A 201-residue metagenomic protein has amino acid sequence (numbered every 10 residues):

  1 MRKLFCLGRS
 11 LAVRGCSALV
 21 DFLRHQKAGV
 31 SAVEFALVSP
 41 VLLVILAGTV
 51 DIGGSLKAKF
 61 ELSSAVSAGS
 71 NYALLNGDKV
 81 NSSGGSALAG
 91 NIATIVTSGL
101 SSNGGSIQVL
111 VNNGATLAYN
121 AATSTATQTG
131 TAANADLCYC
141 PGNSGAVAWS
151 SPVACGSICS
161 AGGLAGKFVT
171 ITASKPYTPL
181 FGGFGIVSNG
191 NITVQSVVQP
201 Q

Functional and structural regions predicted by a protein language model:
R2, C6, F168-Q201: Low-complexity, S/T/G/P-rich flexible repeat/linker segments used as non-globular hinges and stalks within
R2-L100: Alpha-helical assembly-interface signal, strongest on the long, hydrophobic N-terminal helix that forms
K3, S17-V20, A58, L117 (+3 more regions): Short non-domain terminal segments
C6, S70-A165, T170: Short amphipathic secondary-structure patches
A28, I45, L164-G166, N189-N191: Short, solvent-exposed coil/turn segments
I45, T49, G130, P152 (+1 more regions): Preference for short coil/turn "hinge" residues that link or interrupt alpha-helices
